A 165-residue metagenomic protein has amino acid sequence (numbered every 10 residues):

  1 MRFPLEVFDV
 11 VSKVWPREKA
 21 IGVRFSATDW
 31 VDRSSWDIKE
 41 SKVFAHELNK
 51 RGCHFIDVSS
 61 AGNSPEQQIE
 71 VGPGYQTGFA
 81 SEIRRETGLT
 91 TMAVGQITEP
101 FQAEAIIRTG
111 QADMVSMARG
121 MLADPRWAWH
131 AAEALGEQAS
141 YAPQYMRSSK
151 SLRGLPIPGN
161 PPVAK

Functional and structural regions predicted by a protein language model:
M1-K165: Flavin-dependent oxidoreductase catalytic cores
